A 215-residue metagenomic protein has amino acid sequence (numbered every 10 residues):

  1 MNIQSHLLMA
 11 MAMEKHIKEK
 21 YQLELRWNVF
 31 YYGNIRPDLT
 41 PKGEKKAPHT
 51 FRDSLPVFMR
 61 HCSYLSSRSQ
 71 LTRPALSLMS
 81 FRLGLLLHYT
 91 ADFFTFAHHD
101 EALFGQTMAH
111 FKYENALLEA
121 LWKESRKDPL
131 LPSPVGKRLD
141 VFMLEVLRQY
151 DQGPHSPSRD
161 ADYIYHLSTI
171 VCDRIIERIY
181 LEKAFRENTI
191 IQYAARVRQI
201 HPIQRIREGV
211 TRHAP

Functional and structural regions predicted by a protein language model:
M1-L85, F93-P215: N-terminal leader/auxiliary helical segments
